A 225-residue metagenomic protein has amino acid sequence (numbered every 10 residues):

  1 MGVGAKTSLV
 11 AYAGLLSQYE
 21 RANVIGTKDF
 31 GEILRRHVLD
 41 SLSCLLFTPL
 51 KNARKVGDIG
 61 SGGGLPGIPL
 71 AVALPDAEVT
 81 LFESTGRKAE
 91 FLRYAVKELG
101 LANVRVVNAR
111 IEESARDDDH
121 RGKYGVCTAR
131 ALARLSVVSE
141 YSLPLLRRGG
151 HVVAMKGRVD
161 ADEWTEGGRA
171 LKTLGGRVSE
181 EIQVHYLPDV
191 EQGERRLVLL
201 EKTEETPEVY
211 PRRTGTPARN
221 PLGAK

Functional and structural regions predicted by a protein language model:
M1-G57, R87-V104, R213: Class I SAM-dependent transferase core
L16, L70, K156, L200: Residue-level signal for inorganic ion chemistry
L42-E140: Conserved SAM/SAH cofactor-binding pocket of Class I
S84, L132, M155-V159, Q183: Short strand-turn motif at the edge of the Rossmann-like AdoMet-binding core
K88-E90, D160, W164: Short alpha-helix immediately C-terminal to the canonical SAM-binding loop
E112, G157-A161, Y186: Short "lid" loop at the C-terminus of a central beta-strand within the Rossmann-like core of SAM-dependent
L146-R148: Helix-to-beta-strand junctions that scaffold the AdoMet/dcAdoMet cofactor pocket in Class I SAM-dependent enzymes
T165-K225: SAM/dcSAM-binding transferase cores
